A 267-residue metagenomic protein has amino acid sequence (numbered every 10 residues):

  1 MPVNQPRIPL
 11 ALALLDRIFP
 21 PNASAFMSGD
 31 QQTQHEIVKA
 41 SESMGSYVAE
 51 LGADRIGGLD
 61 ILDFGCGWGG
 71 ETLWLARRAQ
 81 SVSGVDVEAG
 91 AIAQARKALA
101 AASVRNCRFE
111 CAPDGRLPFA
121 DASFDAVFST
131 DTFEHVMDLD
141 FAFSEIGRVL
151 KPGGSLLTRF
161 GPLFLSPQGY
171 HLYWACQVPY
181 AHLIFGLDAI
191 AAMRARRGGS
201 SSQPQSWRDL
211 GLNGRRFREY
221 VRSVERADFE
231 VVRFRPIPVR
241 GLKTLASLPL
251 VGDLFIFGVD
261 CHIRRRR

Functional and structural regions predicted by a protein language model:
M1-F119, A126-F128, F143, N213 (+2 more regions): Conserved N-terminal segment of class I S-adenosyl-L-methionine
R116, E134, F164: Active-site micro-motifs of SAM-dependent methyltransferase domains
F124, D138-F141: Residue-level recognition of oxygen-bearing side chains
F128-M137: A short SAM/SAH-binding and catalytic strip from SAM-dependent methyltransferases
D140-E145, S155-C261: S-adenosyl-L-methionine-dependent methyltransferase catalytic module, highlighting the catalytic core
I263-R266: Active-site beta-strand termini and strand-to-loop segments that position acidic
